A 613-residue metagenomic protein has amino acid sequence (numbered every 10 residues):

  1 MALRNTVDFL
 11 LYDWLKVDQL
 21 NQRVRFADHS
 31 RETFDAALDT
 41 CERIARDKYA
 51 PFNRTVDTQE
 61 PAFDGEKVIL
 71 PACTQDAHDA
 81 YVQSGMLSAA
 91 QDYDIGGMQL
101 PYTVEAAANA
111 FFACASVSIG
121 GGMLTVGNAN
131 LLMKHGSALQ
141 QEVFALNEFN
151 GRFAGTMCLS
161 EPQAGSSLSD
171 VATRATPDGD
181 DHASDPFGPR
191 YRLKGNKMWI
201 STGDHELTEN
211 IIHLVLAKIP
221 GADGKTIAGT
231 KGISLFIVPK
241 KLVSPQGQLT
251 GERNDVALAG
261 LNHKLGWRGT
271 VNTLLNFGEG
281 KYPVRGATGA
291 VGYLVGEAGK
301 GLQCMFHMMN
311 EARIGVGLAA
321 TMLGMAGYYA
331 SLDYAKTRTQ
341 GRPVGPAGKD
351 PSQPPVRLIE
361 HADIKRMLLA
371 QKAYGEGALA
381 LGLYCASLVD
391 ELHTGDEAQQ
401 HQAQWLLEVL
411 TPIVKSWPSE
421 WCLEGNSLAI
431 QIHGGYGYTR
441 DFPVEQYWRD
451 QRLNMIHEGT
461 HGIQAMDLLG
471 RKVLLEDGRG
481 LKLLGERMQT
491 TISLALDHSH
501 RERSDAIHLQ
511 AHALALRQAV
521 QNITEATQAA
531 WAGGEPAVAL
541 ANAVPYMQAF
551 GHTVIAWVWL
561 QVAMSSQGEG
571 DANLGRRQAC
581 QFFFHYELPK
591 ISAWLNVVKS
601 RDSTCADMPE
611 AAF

Functional and structural regions predicted by a protein language model:
M1-I119, L139, V143, S603-F613: Amphipathic, small/basic residue-rich leader segments at the start of a protein or domain
P61, L124-T125, G136-P189, N196 (+4 more regions): Internal maturation/activation junctions in enzymes
A90-P101, V117-G120, G317-G324, E420-T439 (+2 more regions): Conserved phosphate/anionic-ligand binding catalytic regions in large, soluble enzymes, centered on
P189-R253: A short core secondary-structure module
R192, W267, Y384, W405-L483 (+2 more regions): Alpha-helix capping/hinge segments and adjacent helical runs
L242-A259, K264, V271-A312, L332-I359 (+1 more regions): A glycine-rich, basic-preceded beta-loop-alpha segment at the flavin cofactor/substrate interface of flavin-utilizing
E376-V414, T527-A541, V562-D571: C-terminal helix-coil-helix/basic helical segment that borders enzyme active sites and/or dimer interfaces and provides
L475, T491-F613: C-terminal amphipathic alpha-helical interaction region
